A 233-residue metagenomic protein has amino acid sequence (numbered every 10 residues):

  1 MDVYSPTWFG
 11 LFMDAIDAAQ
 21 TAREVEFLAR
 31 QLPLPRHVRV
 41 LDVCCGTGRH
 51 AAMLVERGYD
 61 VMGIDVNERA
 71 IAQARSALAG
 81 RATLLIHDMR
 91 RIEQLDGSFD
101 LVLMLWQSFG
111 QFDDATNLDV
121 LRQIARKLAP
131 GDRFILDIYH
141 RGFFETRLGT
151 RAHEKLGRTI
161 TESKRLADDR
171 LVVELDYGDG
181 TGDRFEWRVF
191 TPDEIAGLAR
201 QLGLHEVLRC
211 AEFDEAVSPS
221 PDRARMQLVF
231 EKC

Functional and structural regions predicted by a protein language model:
M1-V38: Conserved class I S-adenosyl-L-methionine
C44-G46: Class I SAM-dependent methyltransferase "Motif I" SAM/SAH-binding loop
R49-R91: Class I SAM-dependent methyltransferase SAM/SAH-binding core
Q94-L101: A short acidic, Gly/Pro-enriched loop at the edge of an enzyme's catalytic core that lines a small-molecule cofactor
L105-W106: Residues lining the SAM
A115, G131, I135-L198: SAM-dependent methyltransferase
L118-P130: A short glycine-rich, Lys/Arg-flanked "PGG" loop and its adjoining helix->strand segment in the class I
E194-C233: C-terminal lobe and adjacent flexible extensions of AdoMet/dcAdoMet transferase-like proteins
